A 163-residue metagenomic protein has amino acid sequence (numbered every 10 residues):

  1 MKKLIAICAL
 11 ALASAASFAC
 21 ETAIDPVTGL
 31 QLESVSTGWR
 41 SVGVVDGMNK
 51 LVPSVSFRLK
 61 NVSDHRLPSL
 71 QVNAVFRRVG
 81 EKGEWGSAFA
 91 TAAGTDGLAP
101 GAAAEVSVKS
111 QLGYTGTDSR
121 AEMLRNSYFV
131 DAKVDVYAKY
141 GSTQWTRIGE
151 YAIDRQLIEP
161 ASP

Functional and structural regions predicted by a protein language model:
M1-C20: Sec-dependent bacterial lipoprotein signal peptides
E21-S54, D154-P163: Low-complexity, acidic Ser/Thr/Pro/Gly-rich terminal tails and inter-domain linkers that flank the onset of structured
G47-R58, S107-L112: Contiguous beta-strand segments within globular domains
L51, P68-N73, M123-D131: Short coil-to-beta strand junction motifs in C2/discoidin
P53-F57, V72-R78, A132-V134: A short beta-strand signature
L59-S63: Asparagine-centered strand-capping/turn motif at beta-strand->loop junctions
D64-E84: Short acidic, flexible loop segments centered on an aromatic residue
A88-Q144, A152-I158: Short, solvent-exposed, Trp/other aromatic-anchored flexible loops in extracytoplasmic proteins
